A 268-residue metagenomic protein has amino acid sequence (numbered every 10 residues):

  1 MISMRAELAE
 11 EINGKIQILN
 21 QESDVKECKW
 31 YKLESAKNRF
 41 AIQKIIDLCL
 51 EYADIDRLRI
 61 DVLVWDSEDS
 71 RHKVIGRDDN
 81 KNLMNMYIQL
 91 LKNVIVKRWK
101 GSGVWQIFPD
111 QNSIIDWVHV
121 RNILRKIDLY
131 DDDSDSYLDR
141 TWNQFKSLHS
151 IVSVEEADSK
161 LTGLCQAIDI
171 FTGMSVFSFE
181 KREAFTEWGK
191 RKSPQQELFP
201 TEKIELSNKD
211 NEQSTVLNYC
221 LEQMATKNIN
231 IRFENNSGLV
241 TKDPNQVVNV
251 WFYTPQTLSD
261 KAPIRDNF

Functional and structural regions predicted by a protein language model:
I2-F268: Phosphate-ester processing/binding pockets and catalytic centers
